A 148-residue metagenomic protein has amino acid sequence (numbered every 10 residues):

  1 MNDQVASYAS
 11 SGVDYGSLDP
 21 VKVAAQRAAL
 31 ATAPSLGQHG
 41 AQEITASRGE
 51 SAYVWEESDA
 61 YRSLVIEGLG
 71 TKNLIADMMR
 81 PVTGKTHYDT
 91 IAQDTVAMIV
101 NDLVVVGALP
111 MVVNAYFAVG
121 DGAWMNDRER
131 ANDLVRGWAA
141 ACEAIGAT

Functional and structural regions predicted by a protein language model:
N2-Q42: N-terminal amphipathic/basic leader segments beginning at the initiator methionine
P34-T148: Glycine-rich phosphate/pyrophosphate-binding loop regions near the starts of catalytic domains
